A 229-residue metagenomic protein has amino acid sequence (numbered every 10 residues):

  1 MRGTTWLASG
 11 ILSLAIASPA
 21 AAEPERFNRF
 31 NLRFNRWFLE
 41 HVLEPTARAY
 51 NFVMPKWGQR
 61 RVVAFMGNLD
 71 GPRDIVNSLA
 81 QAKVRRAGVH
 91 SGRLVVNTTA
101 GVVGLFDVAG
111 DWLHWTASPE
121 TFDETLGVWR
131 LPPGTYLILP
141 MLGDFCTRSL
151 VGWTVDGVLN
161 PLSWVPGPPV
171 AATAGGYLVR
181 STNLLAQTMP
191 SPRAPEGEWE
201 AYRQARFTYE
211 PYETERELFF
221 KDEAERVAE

Functional and structural regions predicted by a protein language model:
M1-A8: Bacterial N-terminal signal peptides that target proteins for export
A8-A17: Bacterial N-terminal signal peptides
A20-A22: Boundary at the C-terminal end of the N-terminal hydrophobic targeting segment
E25, F122-E229: A structured, mid-to-C-terminal "fold-capping" secondary-structure block
N35, P45, R61-V62, P195 (+1 more regions): Transmembrane beta-barrel domains of Gram-negative outer membranes and organellar outer membranes
H41-W57, D123: Membrane interface segments of multi-pass transport proteins and intramembrane proteases
N51-V62, L79, V84-R85: Terminal hydrophobic membrane-targeting helix
N68-T147: Mid-length scaffold segments of soluble, non-membrane domains
